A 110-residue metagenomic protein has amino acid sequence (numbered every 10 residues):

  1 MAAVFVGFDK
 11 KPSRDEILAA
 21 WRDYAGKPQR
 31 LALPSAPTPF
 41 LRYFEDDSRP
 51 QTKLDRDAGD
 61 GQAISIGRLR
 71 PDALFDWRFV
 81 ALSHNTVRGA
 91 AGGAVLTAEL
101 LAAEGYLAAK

Functional and structural regions predicted by a protein language model:
M1-R78: C-terminal substrate-binding/catalytic lobe of Rossmann-fold NAD(P)-dependent oxidoreductases
L74-K110: Generic C-terminus detector
